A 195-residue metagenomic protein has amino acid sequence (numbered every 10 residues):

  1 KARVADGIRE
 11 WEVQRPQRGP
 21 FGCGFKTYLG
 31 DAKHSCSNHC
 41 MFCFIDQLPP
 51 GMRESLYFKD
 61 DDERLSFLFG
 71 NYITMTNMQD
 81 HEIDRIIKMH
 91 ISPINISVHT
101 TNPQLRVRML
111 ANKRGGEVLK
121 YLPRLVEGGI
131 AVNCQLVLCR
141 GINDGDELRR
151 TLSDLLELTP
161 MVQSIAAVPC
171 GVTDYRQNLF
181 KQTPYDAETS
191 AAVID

Functional and structural regions predicted by a protein language model:
K1: Conserved PDZ fold ligand-binding element
D6-E10, R15-M161, G171-A187, A192-V193: Conserved Radical SAM active-site core
V168: Alpha/beta-hydrolase-fold catalytic nucleophile elbow
